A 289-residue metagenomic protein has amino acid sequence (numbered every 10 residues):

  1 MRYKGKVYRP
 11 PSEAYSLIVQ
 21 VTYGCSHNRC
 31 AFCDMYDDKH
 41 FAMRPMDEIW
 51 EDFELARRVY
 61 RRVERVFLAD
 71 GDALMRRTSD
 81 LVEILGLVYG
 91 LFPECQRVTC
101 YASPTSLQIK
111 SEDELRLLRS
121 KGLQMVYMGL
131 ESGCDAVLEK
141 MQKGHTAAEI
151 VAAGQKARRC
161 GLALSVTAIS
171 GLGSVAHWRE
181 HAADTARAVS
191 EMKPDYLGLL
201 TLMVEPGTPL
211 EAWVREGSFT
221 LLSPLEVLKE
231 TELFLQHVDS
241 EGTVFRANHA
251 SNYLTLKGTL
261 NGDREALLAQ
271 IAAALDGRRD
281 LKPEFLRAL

Functional and structural regions predicted by a protein language model:
M1-E13, F92, R187-L289: Auxiliary Fe-S-binding modules of radical SAM enzymes
K6-E48: Canonical Radical SAM [4Fe-4S] cluster-binding loop centered on the CxxxCxxC motif and its immediate flanking residues
L17-V19, E64-V66, Q96-A102, V126-M128 (+3 more regions): Hydrophobic faces of well-ordered beta-strands that scaffold small-molecule active sites in alpha/beta enzyme cores
C25, C33, I49, L68 (+5 more regions): Conserved, mostly hydrophobic/aromatic
I49, L81, S111, I150 (+3 more regions): Aromatic/hydrophobic pocket-lining residues that form the small-molecule binding cavity in soluble enzyme cores
R57-R159, D239-S240: Conserved SAM/AdoMet-binding glycine-rich loop
T105, G133-V137, A157-H181, L200-P206 (+1 more regions): Conserved strand-turn element in the central/C-terminal portion of the radical SAM core barrel that lines
K110-L115, G173-E191: Catalytic cores of alpha/beta
